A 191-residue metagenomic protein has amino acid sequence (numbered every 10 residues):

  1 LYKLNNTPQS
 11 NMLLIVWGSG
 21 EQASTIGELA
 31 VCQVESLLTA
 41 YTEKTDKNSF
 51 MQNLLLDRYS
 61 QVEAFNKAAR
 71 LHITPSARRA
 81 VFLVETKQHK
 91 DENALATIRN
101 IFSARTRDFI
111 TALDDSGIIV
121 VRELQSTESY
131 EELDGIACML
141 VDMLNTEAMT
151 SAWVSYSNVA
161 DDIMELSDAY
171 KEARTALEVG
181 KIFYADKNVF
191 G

Functional and structural regions predicted by a protein language model:
L1-L37: Sensory/regulatory domains in signal-transduction proteins
Q9, Q22, N48-G191: Hydrophobic helix-rich structural segments at or within alpha/beta enzyme and signaling domains
G27, V31-T39, N145, L177 (+1 more regions): Short amphipathic alpha-helical signal-transduction/dimerization elements
Q33-N53: Helix-enriched interaction subdomains in cytosolic or periplasmic regions, typified by TIR/SEFIR signaling/NADase cores
